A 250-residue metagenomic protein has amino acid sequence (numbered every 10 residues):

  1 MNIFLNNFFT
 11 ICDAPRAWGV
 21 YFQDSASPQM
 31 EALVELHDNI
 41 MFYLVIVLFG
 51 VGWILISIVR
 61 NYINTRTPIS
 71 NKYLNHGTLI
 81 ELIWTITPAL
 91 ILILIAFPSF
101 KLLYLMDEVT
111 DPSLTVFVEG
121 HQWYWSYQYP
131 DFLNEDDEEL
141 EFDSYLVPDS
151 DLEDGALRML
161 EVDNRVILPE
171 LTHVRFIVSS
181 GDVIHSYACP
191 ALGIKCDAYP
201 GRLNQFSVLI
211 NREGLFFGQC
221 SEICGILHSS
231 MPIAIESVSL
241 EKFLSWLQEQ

Functional and structural regions predicted by a protein language model:
N2-N39, V59-Q250: Non-transmembrane, membrane-proximal soluble domains of secreted or membrane proteins
H37-V47: Alpha-helical transmembrane segments
L48-Y62: Alpha-helical transmembrane segments
